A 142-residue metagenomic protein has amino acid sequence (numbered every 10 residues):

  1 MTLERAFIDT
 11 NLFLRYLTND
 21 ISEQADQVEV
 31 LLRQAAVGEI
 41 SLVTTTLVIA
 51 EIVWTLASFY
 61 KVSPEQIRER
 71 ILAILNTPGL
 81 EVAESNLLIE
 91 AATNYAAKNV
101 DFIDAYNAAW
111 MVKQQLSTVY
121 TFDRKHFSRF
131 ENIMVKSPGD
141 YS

Functional and structural regions predicted by a protein language model:
M1-R5, A108-A109, K113-S142: Acidic, PIN/NYN-like endoribonuclease modules and their adjacent C-terminal/linker elements
M1-T44, F59-E65, G139-S142: Short, well-structured N-terminal submotif of metal-dependent ribonuclease cores
D9-N11, E51, D104, D123: Acidic active-site catalytic centers that drive phospho-/nucleotidyl reactions and related ester hydrolyses
R15-L17, T55, F130: Residues that scaffold the ATP/ADP-binding catalytic core of kinase and kinase-like folds
Y60-L75, G79-L80: Glycine/small-residue-rich phosphate/adenosyl-binding loop
T77-T118, F122: Active-site neighborhoods of divalent-metal-dependent phosphate/nucleic-acid chemistry enzymes
